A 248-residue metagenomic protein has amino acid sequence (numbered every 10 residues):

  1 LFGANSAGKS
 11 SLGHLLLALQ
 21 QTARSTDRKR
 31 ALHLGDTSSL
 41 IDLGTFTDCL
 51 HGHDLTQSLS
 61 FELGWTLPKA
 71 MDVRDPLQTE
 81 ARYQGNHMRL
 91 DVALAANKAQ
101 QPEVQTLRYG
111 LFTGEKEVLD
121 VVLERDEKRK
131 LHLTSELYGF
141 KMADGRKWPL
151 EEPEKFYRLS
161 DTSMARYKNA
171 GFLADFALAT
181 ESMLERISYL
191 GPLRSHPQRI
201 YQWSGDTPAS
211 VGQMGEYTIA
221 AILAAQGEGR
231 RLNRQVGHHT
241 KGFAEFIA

Functional and structural regions predicted by a protein language model:
L1-Q198: P-loop NTPase switch/coupling surface
R158-K168, F172-A248: Extended helical coiled-coil dimerization/tether regions that scaffold and oligomerize large DNA-maintenance assemblies
